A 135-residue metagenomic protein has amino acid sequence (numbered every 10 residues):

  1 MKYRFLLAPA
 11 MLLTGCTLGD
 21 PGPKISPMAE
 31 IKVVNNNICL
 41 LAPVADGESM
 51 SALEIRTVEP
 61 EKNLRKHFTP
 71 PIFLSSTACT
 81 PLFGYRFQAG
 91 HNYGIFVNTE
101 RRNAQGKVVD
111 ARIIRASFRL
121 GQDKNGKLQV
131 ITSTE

Functional and structural regions predicted by a protein language model:
K2, I25-P27, N63-F68: Short, intrinsically disordered, charge-biased short linear motifs at domain edges
K2-P9: Sec-dependent signal peptide recognition, specifically the positively charged N-region followed immediately by
A8, E30-I31, T69-I72: Secretory-pathway extracellular proteins and peptide precursors enriched for disulfide-bonded cysteines
L12-G15: C-terminal motif of bacterial Sec signal peptides marking the signal peptidase cleavage site
T17-G19: Bacterial signal peptide processing site
K24-G47: Contiguous beta-strand segments within globular domains
L41-E135: Acidic, low-complexity Ser/Thr/Gly/Pro-rich repeat segments typical of extracellular/periplasmic and surface-exposed
